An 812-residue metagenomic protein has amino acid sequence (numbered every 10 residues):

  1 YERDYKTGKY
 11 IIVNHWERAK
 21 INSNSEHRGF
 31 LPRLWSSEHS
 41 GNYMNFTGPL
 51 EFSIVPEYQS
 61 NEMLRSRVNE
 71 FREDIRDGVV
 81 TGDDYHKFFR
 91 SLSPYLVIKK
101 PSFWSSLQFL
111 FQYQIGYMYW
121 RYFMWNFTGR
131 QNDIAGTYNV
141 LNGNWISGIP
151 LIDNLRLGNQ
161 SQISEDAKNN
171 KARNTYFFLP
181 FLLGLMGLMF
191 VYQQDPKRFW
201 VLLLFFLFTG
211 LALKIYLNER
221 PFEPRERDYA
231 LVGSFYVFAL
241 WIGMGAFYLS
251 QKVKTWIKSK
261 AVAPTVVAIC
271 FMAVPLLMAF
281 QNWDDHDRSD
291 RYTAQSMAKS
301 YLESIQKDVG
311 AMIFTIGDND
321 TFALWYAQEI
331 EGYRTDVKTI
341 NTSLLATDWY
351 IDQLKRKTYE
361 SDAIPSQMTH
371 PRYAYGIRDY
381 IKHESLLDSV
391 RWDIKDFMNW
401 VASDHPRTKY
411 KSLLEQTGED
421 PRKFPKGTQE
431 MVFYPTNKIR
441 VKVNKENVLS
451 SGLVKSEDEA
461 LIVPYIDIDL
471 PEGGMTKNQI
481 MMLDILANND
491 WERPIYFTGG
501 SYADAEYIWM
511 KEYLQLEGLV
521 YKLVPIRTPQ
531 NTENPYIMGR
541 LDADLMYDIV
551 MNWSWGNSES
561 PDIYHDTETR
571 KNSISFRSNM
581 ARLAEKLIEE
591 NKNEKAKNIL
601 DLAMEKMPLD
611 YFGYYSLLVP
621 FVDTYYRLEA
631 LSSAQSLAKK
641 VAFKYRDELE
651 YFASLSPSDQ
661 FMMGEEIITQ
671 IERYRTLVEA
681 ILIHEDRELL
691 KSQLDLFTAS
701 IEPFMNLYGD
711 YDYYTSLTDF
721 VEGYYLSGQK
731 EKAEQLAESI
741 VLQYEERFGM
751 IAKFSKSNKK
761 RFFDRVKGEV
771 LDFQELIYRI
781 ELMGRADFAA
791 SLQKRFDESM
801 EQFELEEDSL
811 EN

Functional and structural regions predicted by a protein language model:
Y1-L231, F238-G310, F322-Q729, E734-N812: ER/secretory pathway lumenal C-terminal domains and tails of membrane proteins involved in glycoprotein biogenesis
